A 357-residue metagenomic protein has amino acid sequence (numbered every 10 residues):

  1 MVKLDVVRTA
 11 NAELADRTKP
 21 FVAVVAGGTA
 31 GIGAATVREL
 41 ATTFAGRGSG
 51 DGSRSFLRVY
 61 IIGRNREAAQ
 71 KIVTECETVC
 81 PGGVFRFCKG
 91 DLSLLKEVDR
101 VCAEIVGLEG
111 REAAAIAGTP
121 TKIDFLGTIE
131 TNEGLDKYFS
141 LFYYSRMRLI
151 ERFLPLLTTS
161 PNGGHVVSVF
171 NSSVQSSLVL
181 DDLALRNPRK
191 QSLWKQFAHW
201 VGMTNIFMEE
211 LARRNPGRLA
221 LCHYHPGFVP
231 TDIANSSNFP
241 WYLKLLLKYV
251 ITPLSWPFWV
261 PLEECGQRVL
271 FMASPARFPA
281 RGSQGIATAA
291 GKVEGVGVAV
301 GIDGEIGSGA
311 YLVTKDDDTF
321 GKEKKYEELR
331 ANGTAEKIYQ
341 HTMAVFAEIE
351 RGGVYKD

Functional and structural regions predicted by a protein language model:
M1-K89, D181-D357: NAD(P)H-dependent oxidoreductase Rossmann-fold/reductase module
A26, G110-D124, V167-F170, C222: Rossmann-fold scaffold of SDR-type NAD(P)-dependent oxidoreductases
K89-E112: Conserved Rossmann-fold cofactor-binding substructure of NAD(P)-dependent oxidoreductases
R111, L157-V179, P216-L219: Active-site loop of short-chain dehydrogenase/reductase
K122, V174-Q175, V229-P230: Conserved sequence/active-site signature of Rossmann-fold short-chain dehydrogenase/reductase
I123-F142: Short alpha-helical oligomerization interface
Y138-I150, V167, L193-W200: Short alpha-helix in the Rossmann-fold core of NAD(P)-dependent oxidoreductases
L141-P161, E209-R213: Amphipathic alpha-helical dimer-interface segment in Rossmann-like NAD(P)H-dependent oxidoreductases
